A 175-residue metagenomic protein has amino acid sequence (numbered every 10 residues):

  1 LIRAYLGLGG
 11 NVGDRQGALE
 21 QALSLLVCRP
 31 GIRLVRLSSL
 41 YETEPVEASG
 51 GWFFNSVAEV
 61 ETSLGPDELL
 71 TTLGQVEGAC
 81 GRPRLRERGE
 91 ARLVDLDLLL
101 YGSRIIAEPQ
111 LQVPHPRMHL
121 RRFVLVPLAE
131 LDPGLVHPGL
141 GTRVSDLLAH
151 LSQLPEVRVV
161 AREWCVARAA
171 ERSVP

Functional and structural regions predicted by a protein language model:
L1-L6: Extreme N-terminal starter segment of soluble prokaryotic enzymes
G7, R36, E59, D95 (+2 more regions): Conserved beta-strand segments that form the floor/walls of ligand-binding pockets within enzyme and binding domains
G10-V12, V46: A short secondary-structure junction motif
N11, L37, P127: Residue-level signal for inorganic ion chemistry
D14-Q16: Short N-terminal binding/cap micro-motifs at the start of the first secondary-structure element
A18, A22, L69-T72: Hydrophobic side chains in well-ordered alpha-helices
Q21, L25-P66: Short, surface-exposed acidic-centric catalytic microdomains
P45-F53, L64-L70, G74-P175: Flexible, gly/pro- and Lys/Arg-enriched active-site loops
